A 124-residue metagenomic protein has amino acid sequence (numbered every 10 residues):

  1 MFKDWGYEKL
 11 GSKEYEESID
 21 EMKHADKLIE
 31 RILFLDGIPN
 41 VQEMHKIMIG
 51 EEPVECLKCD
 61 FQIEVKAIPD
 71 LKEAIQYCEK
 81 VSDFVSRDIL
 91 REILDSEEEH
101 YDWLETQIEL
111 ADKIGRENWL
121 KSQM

Functional and structural regions predicted by a protein language model:
M1-M124: Iron-associated oxidoreductase/ferritin-like identity signal
